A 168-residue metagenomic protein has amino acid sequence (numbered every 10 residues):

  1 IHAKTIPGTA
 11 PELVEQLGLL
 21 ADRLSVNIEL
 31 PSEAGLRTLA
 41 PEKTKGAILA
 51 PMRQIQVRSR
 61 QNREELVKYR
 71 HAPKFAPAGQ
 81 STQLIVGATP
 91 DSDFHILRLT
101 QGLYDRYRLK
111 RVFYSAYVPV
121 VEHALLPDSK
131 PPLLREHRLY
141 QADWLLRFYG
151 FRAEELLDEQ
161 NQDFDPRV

Functional and structural regions predicted by a protein language model:
I1-L157: Conserved AdoMet/S-adenosylmethionine-binding subsite of the radical SAM
L157-V168: Conserved alpha/beta core segments of nucleic-acid transaction machinery
